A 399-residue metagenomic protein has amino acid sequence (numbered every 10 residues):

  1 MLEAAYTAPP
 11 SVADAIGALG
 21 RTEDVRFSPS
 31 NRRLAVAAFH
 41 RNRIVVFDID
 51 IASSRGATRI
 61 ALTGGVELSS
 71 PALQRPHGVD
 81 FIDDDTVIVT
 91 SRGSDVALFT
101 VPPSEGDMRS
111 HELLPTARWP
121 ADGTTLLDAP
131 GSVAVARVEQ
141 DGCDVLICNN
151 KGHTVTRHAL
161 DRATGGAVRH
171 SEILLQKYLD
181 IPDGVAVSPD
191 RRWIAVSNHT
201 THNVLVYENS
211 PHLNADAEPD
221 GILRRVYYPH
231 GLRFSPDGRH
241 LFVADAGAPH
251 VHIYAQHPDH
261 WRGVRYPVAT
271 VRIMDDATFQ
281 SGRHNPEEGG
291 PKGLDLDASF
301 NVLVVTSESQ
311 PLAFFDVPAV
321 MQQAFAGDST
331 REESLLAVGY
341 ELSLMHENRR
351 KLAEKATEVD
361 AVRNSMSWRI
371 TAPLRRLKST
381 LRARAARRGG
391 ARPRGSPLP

Functional and structural regions predicted by a protein language model:
M1-G20, I60-G65: A short helix->beta-strand "capping" segment at the edge of beta-propeller domains
I16-P29, S69-I82, W119-E139, Q176-P189 (+3 more regions): Beta-rich, blade/repeat-based domains predominating in secreted/periplasmic proteins but also intracellular
F39-H40, I49, D84, S91-G93 (+10 more regions): Short loop/turn segments immediately following the C-termini of beta-strands
V46-T58, T100-R109, A159-G166, E208-N214 (+2 more regions): Short loop/turn segments immediately following beta-strands, especially the blade-tip and inter-blade linker loops
Y227-H260: Loop/turn-rich, solvent-exposed surfaces of beta-rich toroidal or solenoidal domains
E288-S343: Blade-level signature of beta-propeller repeat domains, shared across WD40, Kelch, NHL, RCC1 and BNR/Asp-box propellers
R331-P399: Boundary detector for helix-to-coil junctions that initiate low-complexity/charged tails
